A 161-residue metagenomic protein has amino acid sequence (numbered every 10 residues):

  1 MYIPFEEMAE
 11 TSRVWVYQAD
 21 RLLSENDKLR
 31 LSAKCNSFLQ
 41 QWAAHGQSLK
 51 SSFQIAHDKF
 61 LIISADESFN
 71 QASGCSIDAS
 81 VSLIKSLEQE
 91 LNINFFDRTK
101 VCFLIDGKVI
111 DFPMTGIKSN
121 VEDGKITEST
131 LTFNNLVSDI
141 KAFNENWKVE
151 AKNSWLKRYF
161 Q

Functional and structural regions predicted by a protein language model:
I3, T11-A56: Long, hydrophobic N-terminal alpha-helical segment
E10-S12, A56-F60, F96-R98: Short Gly/Ser/Thr- and Asp/Glu-enriched loop/turn motifs at secondary-structure junctions
V16-Q18, L61-S68: Short glycine-rich or small-residue beta-strand-to-loop segments that form or flank ligand, phosphate, metal/Fe-S
L22, F69-Q71, L104: Short histidine/acidic/glycine/proline-rich micro-motifs that form metal- and phosphate-coordinating active-site loops
K50-S51, E90-K100: Short, flexible active-site-proximal loops enriched in glycine and acidic residues
D66-F95: Helix-adjacent hinge/juxtasegments
F96-Q161: Terminal interaction module
